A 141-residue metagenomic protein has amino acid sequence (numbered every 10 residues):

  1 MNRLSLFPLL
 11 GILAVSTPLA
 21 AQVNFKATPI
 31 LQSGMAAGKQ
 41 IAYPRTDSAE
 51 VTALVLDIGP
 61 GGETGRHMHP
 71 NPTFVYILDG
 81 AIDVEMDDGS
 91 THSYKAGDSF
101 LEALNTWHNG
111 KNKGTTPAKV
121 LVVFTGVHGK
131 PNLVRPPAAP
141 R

Functional and structural regions predicted by a protein language model:
N2-S5, L13, P18-T52, E85 (+2 more regions): A short, N-terminal "cap"/entry segment at the start of jelly-roll beta-barrel domains of the cupin/DSBH fold
K39, L56-G62, P70, N105-N109: N-terminal post-signal-peptidase region of extra-cytosolic proteins
Y43, T64-H69, M86, K111-K113: Short histidine-centered beta-strand/loop micro-motifs that create catalytic or ligand/metal-coordination sites
R45-E50, G61-F74: A short beta-loop-beta micro-motif enriched in histidine and acidic residues
I58, D88-N105: Short acidic-glycine-tyrosine-enriched beta hairpin
E63-G65, D83, F100, L104-G110: Histidine-centered metal-chelating micro-motifs
H69-D88, D98: Glycine- and acidic-residue-biased ligand/ion/polar-headgroup-sensing regions
T91, N105-P131: Ligand-binding loop in jelly-roll beta-barrel domains
